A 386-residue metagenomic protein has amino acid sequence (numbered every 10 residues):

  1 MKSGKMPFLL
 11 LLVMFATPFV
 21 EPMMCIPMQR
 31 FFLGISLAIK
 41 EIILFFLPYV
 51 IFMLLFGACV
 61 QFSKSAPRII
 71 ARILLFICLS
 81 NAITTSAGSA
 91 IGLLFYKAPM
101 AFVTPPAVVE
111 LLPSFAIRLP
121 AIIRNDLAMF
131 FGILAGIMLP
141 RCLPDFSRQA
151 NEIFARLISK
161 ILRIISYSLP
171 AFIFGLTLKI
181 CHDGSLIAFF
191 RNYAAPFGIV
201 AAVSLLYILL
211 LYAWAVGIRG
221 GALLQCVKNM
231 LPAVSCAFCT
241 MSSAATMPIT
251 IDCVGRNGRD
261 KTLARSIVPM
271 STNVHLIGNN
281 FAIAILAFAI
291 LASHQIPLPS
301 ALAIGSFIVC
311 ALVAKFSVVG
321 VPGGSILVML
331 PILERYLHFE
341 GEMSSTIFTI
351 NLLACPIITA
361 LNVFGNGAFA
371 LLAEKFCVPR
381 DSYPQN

Functional and structural regions predicted by a protein language model:
K2-C25, L37-F46, R68-Q225, Y383-N386: Signature of multi-pass transmembrane helix bundles
C25-I26, V60-R68, Y96, P140-D145 (+6 more regions): Juxtamembrane helix-boundary/capping and inter-helix hinge elements in multi-pass membrane proteins
M28-F31, P67, A71, L186-A194 (+3 more regions): Membrane-water interface of transmembrane alpha-helices in multipass transporters/channels
L33-L44, R148-R163, K228-C236, D252-R256 (+2 more regions): Short amphipathic alpha-helical coupling elements at transmembrane boundaries
P67-I73, K160-Y167, R256-T272, L298-L302 (+2 more regions): Membrane-interface alpha-helices at helix entry/exit sites of multi-pass transporters
M100, I285-N386: Transmembrane alpha-helical segments and their short flanking loops that form helix-hairpins/helix-helix interfaces
W214-S271, I290-P299: Membrane-embedded helical hairpins/re-entrant loop segments and their flanking transmembrane helices within multi-pass
P232-M241, T272-I277, V309-P322, C355: Transmembrane alpha-helix interface/packing and boundary motifs in multi-pass membrane proteins, characterized by
